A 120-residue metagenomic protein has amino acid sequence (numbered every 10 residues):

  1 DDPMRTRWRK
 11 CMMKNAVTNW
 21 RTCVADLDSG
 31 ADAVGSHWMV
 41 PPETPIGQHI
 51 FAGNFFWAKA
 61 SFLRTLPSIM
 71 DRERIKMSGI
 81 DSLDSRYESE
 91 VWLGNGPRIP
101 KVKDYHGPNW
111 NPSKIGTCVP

Functional and structural regions predicted by a protein language model:
D1-P120: ER/Golgi luminal nucleotide-sugar-dependent glycosyltransferases, focusing on the catalytic module
